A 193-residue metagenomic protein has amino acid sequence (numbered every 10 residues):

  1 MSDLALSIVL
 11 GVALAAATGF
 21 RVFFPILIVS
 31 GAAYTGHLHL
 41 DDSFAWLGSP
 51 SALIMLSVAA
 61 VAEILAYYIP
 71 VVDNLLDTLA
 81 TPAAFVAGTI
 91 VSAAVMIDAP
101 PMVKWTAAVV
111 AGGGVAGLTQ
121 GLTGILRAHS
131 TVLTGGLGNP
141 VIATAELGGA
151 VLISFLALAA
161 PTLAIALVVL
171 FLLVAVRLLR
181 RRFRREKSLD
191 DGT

Functional and structural regions predicted by a protein language model:
M1-L6, A32-P50, V91-A107, A157-I165: Helix-coil boundary and interhelical linker segments in multi-pass alpha-helical membrane proteins
V12-V22, I64-I69: Transmembrane alpha-helix interface/packing and boundary motifs in multi-pass membrane proteins, characterized by
A52, D73-V86, T106-A108, T134 (+1 more regions): Cytoplasmic-side transmembrane-helix entry/capping segments in multi-pass membrane proteins
V61-N74, L122-T131: C-terminal ends of transmembrane helices
T81-A93, G138-V151: Small-residue-rich segments of transmembrane alpha-helices in multi-pass membrane proteins, especially helix faces
V86-I97, W105-I125, G148: Mid-bilayer segments of alpha-helical transmembrane spans in multi-pass integral membrane proteins that mediate
G148-L163, R182-F183: C-terminal binding/interaction regions
V176-D190: Membrane-interface capping segments at transmembrane-helix boundaries
